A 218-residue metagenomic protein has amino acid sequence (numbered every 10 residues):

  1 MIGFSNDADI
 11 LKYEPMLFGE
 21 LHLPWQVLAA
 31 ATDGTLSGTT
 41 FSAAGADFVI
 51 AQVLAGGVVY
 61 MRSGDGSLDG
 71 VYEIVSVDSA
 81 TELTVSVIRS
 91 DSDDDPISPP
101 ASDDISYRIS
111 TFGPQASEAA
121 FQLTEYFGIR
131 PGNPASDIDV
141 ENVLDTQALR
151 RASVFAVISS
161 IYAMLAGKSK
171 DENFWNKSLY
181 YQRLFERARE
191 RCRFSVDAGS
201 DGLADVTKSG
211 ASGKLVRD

Functional and structural regions predicted by a protein language model:
M1-L28, F155, S159-D218: Short loop/turn elements at secondary-structure junctions
F4-D94: Autoprocessing Asn-cyclization modules and mimics
D33-G34, A119, S159, F185: Long alpha-helical scaffolds
L54-A55, S90-S117, F121, E125: Surface-exposed interaction regions enriched in Ser/Thr/Asp/Glu that occur as long low-complexity tracts or repetitive
S79, T124, Y162: Residue-level marker of positions within ordered structural domains that often coincide with functionally constrained
Y107-P114, E118, A148, A152 (+3 more regions): Alpha-helix boundary/N-cap detector
F112-Q147: Short amphipathic alpha-helical segments and their helix-coil junctions
V140-A148, A152, I161-L165: Short, surface-exposed, charged amphipathic helix/loop patches that serve as local interaction elements
